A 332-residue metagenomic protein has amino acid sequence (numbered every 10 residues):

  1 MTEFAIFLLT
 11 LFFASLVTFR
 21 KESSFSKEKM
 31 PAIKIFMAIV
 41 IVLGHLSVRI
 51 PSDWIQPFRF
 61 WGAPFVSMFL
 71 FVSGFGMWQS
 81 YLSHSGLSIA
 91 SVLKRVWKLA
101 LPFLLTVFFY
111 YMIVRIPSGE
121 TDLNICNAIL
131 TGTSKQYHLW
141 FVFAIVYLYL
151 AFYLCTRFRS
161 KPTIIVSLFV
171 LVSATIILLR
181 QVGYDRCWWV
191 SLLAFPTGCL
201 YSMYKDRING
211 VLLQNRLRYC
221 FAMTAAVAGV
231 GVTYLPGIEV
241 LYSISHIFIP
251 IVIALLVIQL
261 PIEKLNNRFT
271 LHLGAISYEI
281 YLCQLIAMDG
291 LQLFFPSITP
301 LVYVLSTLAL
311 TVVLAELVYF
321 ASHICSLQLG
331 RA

Functional and structural regions predicted by a protein language model:
M1-A174, I276, P296-A332: Membrane-cytosol interface segments of multi-pass membrane proteins, especially ER/Golgi lipid-handling enzymes
M1-F7, I177-Q181, D185-E279, C283-T307: Alpha-helical transmembrane segments and terminal signal-anchor/GPI-anchor hydrophobic tails, characterized by long
